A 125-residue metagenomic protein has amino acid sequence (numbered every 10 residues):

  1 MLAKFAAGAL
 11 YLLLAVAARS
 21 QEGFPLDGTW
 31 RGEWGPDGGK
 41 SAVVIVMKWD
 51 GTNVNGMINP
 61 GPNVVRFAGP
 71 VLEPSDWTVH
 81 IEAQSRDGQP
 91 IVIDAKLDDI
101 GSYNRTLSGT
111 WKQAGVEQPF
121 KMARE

Functional and structural regions predicted by a protein language model:
K4-A15: Bacterial N-terminal signal peptides
S20-E125: Central antiparallel beta-sheet cores of small beta-barrel/beta-sandwich binding domains
